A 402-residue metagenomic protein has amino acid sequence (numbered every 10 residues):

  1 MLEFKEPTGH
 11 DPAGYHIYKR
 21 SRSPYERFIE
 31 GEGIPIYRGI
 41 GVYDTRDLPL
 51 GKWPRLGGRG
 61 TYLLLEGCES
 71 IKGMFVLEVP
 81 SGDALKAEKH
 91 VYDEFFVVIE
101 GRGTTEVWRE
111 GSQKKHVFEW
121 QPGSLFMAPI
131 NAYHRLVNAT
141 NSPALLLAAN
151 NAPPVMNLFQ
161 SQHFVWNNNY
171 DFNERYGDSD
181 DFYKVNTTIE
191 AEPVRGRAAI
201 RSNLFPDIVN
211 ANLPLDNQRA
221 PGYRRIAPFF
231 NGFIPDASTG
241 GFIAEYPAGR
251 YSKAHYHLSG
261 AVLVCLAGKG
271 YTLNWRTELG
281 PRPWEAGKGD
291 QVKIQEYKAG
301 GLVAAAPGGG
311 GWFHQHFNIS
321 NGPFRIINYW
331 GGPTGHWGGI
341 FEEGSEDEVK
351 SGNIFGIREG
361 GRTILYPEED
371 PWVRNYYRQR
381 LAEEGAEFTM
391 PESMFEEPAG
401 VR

Functional and structural regions predicted by a protein language model:
M1-S70, F164-S238, F242, T363-R402: A short, N-terminal "cap"/entry segment at the start of jelly-roll beta-barrel domains of the cupin/DSBH fold
E3, G280-A286, I294, F317-R402: C-terminal flanking tails of non-heme Fe-dependent oxygenases
R55-Y62, G73-H90, F242-Y256, L273-G280 (+1 more regions): Conserved short histidine dyad/triad with adjacent acidic residue
V76-L77, L85-K89, D93-V98, V117-F118 (+4 more regions): His/acidic/aromatic-lined binding-pocket segments of jelly-roll/cupin-type domains and related regulatory beta-sandwich
P80-S81, H90-G111, P247-A248, H257-G287: Glycine- and acidic-residue-biased ligand/ion/polar-headgroup-sensing regions
R109-I130, T277-G311: Short acidic-glycine-tyrosine-enriched beta hairpin
Q121-P122, M127-F159, A299, P307-W337: Ligand-binding loop in jelly-roll beta-barrel domains
